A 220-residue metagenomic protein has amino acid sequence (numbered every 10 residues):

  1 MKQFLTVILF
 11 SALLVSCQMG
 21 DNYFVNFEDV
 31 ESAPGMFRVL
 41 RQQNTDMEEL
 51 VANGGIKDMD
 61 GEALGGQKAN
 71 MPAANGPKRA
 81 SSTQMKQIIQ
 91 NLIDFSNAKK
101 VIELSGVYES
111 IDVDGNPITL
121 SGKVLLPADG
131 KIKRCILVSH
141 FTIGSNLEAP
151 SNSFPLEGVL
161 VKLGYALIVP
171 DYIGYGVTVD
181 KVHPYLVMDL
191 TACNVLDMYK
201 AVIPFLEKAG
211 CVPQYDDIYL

Functional and structural regions predicted by a protein language model:
F4-L13: Sec-dependent N-terminal signal peptides
S16-M36: Bacterial Sec-dependent N-terminal signal peptides
M71, N75-A80, Q84: Residue-level hotspots within well-ordered secondary structure
Q87-G130, R134: N-terminal cap/lid segment of alpha/beta-hydrolase-fold proteins
V113, S151-P155, V182-C193, L220: Alpha-helix capping and helix-loop boundary segments enriched in small/acidic/polar residues
G130-K133, S139-I168, I173-V179: Short substrate-entry loop that stabilizes the transition state in hydrolases
Y185-K208: Alpha/beta-hydrolase active-site loop
C211-L220: Alpha/beta-hydrolase fold nucleophile elbow
